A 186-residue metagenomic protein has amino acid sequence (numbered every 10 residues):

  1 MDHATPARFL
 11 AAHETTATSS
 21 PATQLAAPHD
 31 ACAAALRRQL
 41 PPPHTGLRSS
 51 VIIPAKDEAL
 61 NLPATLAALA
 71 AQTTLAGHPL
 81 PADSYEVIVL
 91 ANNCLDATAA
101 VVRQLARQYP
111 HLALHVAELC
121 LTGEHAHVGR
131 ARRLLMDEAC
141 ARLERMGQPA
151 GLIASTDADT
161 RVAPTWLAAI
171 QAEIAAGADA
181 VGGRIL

Functional and structural regions predicted by a protein language model:
M1-S84: N-proximal low-complexity "stem/linker" segments adjacent to membrane-targeting elements
E58-N61, C94, G177: Donor nucleotide-sugar binding loop of glycosyltransferases
P63-A71, R133, D137, A168: Amphipathic, non-transmembrane alpha-helical secondary structure
A67-E124: Acidic donor-binding segment of Leloir-type glycosyltransferases
L119-E144: Glycine-rich, basic loop-to-helix element that forms the pyrophosphate-binding segment of sugar-nucleotide handling
L143-R161: Short beta-strand-to-loop acidic/aromatic patch adjacent to the donor-nucleotide binding site
T165-L186: Conserved donor NDP-sugar-binding/catalytic core segment of glycosyltransferases
